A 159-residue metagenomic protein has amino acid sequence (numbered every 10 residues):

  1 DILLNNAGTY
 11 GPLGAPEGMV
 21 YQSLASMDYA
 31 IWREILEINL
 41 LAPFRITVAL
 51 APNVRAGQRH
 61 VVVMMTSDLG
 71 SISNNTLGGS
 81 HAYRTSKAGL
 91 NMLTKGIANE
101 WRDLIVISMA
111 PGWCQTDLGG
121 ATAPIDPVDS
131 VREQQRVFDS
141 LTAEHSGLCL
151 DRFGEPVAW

Functional and structural regions predicted by a protein language model:
L3-L4, G8: Conserved hydrophobic beta-strands of the Rossmann-like cofactor-binding core in SDR/related NAD(P)H-dependent
T9-L36, L41-R45, A51, R55-N99: Catalytic loop of short-chain dehydrogenase/reductase
L13, S71-T76, A110-T122: Short beta-loop-alpha junction of Rossmann-like oxidoreductase domains
S73, T94-W101, W113, F138-T142: Short leucine-rich amphipathic alpha-helical surface patches
T85-G96, M109, W113, D129 (+1 more regions): Short amphipathic alpha-helical segments
L104, S108-P111, G120-W159: C-terminal helical subdomain
